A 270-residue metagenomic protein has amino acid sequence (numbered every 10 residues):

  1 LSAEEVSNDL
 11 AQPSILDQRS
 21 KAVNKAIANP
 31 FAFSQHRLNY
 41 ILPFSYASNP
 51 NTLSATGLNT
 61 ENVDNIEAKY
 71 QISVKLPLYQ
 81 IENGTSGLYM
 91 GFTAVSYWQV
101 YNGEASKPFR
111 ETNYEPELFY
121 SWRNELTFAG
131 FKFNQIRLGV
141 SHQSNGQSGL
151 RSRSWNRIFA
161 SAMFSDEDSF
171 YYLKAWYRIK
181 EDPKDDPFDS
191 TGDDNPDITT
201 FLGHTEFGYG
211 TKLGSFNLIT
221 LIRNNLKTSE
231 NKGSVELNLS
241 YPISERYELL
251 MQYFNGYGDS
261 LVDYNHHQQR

Functional and structural regions predicted by a protein language model:
L1-F44: N-terminal periplasmic/intermembrane-space "pro-region" immediately following the signal or transit peptide
N29-P30, E230-R270: Predominantly the C-terminal beta-signal and adjacent terminal strand-loop region of outer-membrane beta-barrel
A47-G57, D64, Y79-T211, I222 (+2 more regions): Outer-membrane pore/translocation modules
D64-Q71, P77: Long, low-hydrophobicity, solvent-exposed regions enriched in small/turn-prone and acidic residues
E167, G214, S244-E245: Short glycine/proline-enriched coil/turn segments at helix->beta-strand junctions
F170, N217-I219, E248: Membrane-spanning beta-strand positions in outer-membrane beta-barrel proteins
T200-N238: Intrinsically disordered, low-complexity segments enriched in Gly and acidic/Ser/Thr residues that form flexible
